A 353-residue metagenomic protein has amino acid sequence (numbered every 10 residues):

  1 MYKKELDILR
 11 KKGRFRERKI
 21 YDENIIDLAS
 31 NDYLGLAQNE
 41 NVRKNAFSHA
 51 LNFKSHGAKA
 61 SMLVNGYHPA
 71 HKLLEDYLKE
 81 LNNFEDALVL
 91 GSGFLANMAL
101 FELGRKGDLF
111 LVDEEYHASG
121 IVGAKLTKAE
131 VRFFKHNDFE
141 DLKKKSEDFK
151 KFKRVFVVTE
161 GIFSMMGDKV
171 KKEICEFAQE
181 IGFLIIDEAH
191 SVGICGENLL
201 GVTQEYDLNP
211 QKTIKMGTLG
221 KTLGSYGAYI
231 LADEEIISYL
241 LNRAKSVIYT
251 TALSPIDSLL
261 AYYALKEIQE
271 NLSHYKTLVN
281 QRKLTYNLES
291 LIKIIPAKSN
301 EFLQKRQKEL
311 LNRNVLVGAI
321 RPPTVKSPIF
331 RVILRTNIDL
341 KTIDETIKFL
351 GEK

Functional and structural regions predicted by a protein language model:
M1-G57: N-terminal "arm"/small-domain region of PLP-dependent enzymes with the aminotransferase-like
L36, K276-N314, T324, P328-F330 (+1 more regions): Conserved PLP-binding catalytic core of the aspartate aminotransferase-like
Q38-E40, K44, S48, D76 (+2 more regions): PLP-dependent enzyme catalytic core of the Aspartate aminotransferase-like
K44, L51-S92: Conserved N-terminal alpha-helix of the aminotransferase class I/II PLP-enzyme fold
L100-A118, F139-E140: Conserved PLP-anchoring active-site segment centered on the Schiff-base-forming lysine
R132, H136-I186: Active-site phosphate-binding strand-loop segment of PLP-dependent enzymes
Q204-Y239: Active-site PLP attachment segment
A252-N271: Structural motif of enzymes handling amino- and sulfur-group chemistry
